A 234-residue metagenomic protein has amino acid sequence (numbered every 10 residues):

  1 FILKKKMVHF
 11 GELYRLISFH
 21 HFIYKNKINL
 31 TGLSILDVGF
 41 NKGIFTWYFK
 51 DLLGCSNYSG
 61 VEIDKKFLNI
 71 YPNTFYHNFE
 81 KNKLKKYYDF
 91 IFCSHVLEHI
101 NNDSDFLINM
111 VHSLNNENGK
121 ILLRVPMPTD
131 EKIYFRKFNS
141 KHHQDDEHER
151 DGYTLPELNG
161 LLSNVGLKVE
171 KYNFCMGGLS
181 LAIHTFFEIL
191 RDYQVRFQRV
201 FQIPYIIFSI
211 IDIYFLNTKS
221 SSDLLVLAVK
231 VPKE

Functional and structural regions predicted by a protein language model:
F1-K86, F90-S94, L107, N173-C175 (+3 more regions): Conserved N-terminal segment of class I S-adenosyl-L-methionine
K5-Y14, I44, N101-M110, K120-L227: S-adenosyl-L-methionine-dependent methyltransferase catalytic module, highlighting the catalytic core
N26-K27, L53, L114, G166 (+1 more regions): A broad structural signal for alpha-helix termini and local helix breaks/kinks
C55-S56, E117-G119: A short helix->loop->beta-strand "cap" motif at the edges of active sites that frequently abuts
K66, N78-E80, L114, V125-I133: Short N-terminal secondary-structure initiator segments
S94-L97, R124: Residues lining the SAM
